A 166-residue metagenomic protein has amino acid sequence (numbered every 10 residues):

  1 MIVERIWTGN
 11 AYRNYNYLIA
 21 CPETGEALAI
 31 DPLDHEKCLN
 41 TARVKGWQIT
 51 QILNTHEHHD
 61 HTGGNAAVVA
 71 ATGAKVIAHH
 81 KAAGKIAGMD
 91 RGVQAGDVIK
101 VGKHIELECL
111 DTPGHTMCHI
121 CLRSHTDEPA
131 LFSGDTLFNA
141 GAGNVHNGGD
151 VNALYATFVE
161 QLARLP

Functional and structural regions predicted by a protein language model:
M1-W47, L122-G134: Conserved beta-strand hairpin/beta-sheet module of binuclear metal-dependent hydrolase folds, prominently
I2, Y15, M89, A95 (+1 more regions): Glycine-rich, flexible loop/turn motifs
T8-G9, A20, A66, A83 (+5 more regions): Short secondary-structure boundary/capping segments
Y12-R13, A27, L33-D111: Active-site HxH/HxHxD metal-binding segment of metal-dependent hydrolases
A20, H58, R91, C109 (+2 more regions): Short, flexible coil/turn micro-motifs enriched in small/turn-prone residues
P22-T24, K85, F138-N139: Short glycine-enriched loop/turn motifs at secondary-structure junctions
V98, T116-P166: Metallo-beta-lactamase
